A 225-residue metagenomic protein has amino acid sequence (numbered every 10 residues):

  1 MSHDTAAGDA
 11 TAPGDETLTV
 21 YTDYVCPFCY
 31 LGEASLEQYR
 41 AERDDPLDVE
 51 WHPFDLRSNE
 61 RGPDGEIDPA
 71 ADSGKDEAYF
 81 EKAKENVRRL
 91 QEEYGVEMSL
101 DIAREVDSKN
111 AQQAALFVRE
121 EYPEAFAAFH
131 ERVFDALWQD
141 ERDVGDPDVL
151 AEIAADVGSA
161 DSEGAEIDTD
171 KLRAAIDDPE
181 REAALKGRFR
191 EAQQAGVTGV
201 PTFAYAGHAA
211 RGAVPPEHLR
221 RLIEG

Functional and structural regions predicted by a protein language model:
M1-T11: Secretory targeting signatures
H3, Y21, V25, E33-L47 (+2 more regions): C-terminal cap of thioredoxin/glutaredoxin-like
A12-P13, G74-A78, E163-E166: A broad, low-specificity signal for short, low-complexity segments enriched in glycine/proline and polar/charged
P13-T19: Extreme N-terminal starter segment of soluble prokaryotic enzymes
E16, Q112, V200: Change "...and in nucleic-acid phosphodiester-cleaving endonucleases..." to "...and in nucleic-acid processing enzymes
F28: Short, cysteine/histidine-rich loop/knuckle motifs that typically chelate Zn2+
E33-L137, E141: Structural alpha/beta surface segment adjacent to cysteine/selenocysteine redox centers across thiol/disulfide enzymes
